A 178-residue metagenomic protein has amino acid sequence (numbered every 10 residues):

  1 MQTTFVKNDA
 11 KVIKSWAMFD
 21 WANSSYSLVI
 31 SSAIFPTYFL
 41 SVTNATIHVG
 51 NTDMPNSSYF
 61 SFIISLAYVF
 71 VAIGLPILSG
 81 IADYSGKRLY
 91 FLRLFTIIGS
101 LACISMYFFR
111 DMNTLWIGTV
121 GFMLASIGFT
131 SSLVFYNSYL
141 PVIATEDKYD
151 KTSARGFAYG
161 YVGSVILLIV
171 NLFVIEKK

Functional and structural regions predicted by a protein language model:
M1-Q2, F135: A short, flexible low-complexity segment enriched in Lys/Arg and Gly/Pro that occurs in N-terminal basic tails
T3-Y68, L115-W116, L124: Helix-loop boundary and gating motifs at the non-cytosolic
S15-I30, I63-G80, K87-T96, I117-K177: Substrate-agnostic recognition of the 12-TM MFS/MFS-like secondary transporter fold
T37-F39, F109, F122, K177: Generic alpha-helical propensity signal that fires on short helical segments and nearby coil/disordered stretches
F39-S41, I104, T114-L115, G128 (+1 more regions): Short, surface-exposed linear patches
N44, F109-D111, L140, I175-K178: Short helix-capping/hinge motifs at transmembrane helix termini and TM-loop junctions
A72, R93-N113: C-terminal ends and interior cores of transmembrane alpha-helices in multi-pass membrane transporters/permeases
